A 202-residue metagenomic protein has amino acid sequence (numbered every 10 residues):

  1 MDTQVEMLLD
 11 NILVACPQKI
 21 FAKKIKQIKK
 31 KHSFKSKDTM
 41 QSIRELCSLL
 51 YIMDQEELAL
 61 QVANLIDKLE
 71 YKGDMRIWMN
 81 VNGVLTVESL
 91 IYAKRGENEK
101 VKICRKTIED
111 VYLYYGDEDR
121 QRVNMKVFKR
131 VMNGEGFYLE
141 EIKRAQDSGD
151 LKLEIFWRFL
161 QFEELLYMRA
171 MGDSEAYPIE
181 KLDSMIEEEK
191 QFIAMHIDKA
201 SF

Functional and structural regions predicted by a protein language model:
M1-Q41, E45-L46, Y51, G149 (+2 more regions): N-terminal alpha-helical interaction modules that lie
E6, D10, E45, N80-V87 (+3 more regions): "A position-specific structural signal for the A-helix of alpha-solenoid helical repeats
I12-K26, I52-L65, E99-K106, V131-L139 (+1 more regions): Helix-turn-helix repeat elements of alpha-solenoid scaffolds
K29-K37, K68-W78, L113-R120, Q146-K152: Flexible helix-coil transition and linker loops at the boundaries of alpha-helical arrays
D74, G96, G116, R130 (+2 more regions): Short coil/turn linking the two alpha-helices of tandem helical-hairpin repeats
K102-Y114, L166, E180-A194: TPR/TPR-like (Sel1-like) alpha-helical repeat modules
